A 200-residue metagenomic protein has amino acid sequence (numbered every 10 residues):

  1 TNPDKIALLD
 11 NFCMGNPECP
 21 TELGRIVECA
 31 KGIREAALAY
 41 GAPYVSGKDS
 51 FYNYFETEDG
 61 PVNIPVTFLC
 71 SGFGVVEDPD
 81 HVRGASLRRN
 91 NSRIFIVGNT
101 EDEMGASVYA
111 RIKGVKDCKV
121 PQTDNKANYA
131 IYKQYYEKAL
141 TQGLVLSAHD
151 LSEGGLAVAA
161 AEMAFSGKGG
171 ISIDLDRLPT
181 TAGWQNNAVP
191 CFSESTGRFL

Functional and structural regions predicted by a protein language model:
T1-D4, G98-M104, N125-Y129, D176-T180: Short, functional N-terminal and low-complexity linear motifs
T1-P3, A30-I33, A37, T123-K138: Structured alpha-helical segments in the cores of large, soluble enzyme domains
N2-G105: Glycine-rich anion-binding loops of enzyme active sites
K5, R83-G84, G105-V108, Y129-Y135 (+1 more regions): Short hydrophobic/aromatic-rich motifs at helix boundaries and adjacent loops
C13, T67, G105-Q122: Gly-rich Lys/Arg/Thr-decorated short loops/hinges at beta-loop-alpha junctions or inter-strand turns that position
E22-A36, Y40, V45-L69, D117 (+1 more regions): Glycine-/charge-enriched secondary-structure boundary and capping motifs
G74-E77, Q122-K133, L175-W184: A general structural motif
A85-R89, R111-G114, A160-S166: Short, solvent-exposed amphipathic alpha-helical segments in soluble enzyme and RNA/protein-processing domains
